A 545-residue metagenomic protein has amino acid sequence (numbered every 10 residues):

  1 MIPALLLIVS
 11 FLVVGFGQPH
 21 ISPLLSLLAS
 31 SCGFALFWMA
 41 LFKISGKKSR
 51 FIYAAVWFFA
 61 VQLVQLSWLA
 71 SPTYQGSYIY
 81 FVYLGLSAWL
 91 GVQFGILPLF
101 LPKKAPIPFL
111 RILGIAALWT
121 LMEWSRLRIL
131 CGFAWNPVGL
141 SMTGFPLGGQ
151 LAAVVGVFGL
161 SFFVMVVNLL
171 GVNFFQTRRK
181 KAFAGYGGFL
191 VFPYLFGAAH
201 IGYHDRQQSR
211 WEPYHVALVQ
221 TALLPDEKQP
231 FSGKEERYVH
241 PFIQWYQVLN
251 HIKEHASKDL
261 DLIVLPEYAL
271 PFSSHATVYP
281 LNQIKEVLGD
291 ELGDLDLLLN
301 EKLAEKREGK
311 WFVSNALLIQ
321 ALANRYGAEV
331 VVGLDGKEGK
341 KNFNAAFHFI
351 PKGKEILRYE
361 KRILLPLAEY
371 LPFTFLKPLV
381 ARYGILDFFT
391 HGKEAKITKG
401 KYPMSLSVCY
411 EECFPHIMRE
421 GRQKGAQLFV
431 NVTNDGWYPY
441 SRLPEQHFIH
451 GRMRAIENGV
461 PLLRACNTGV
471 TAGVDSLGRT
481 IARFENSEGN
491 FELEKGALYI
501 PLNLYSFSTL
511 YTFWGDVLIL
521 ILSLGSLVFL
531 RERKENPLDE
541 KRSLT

Functional and structural regions predicted by a protein language model:
M1-D205, P439-Y440, R454, C466-T468 (+4 more regions): Membrane-embedded alpha-helical bundles of multi-pass enzymes that act on lipidic or dolichyl-linked glycan substrates
S22-L36, V61-W68, Q220, L260-N282 (+1 more regions): Short, conserved active-site loops that position catalytic residues or coordinate cofactors/metal ions across diverse
L97, W245-K253, A316, F414-P415 (+1 more regions): Short, hydrophobic/amphipathic alpha-helical packing segments that form internal helix faces or helix-helix interfaces
K103, N250-E254, E420: A generic secondary-structure signal
G132, R210, K340-N342: Short glycine/proline-enriched turns and hinge-like loops at secondary-structure junctions
M142, Q220-L223, I350, L504-S506: Non-catalytic surface loops within mature trypsin-like serine protease
G144-P146, F189-L265, F272-D296, N300 (+2 more regions): Membrane-interface segments at or immediately adjacent to transmembrane helices that form the boundary between
L265-T545: Solvent-exposed soluble domains appended to multi-pass membrane proteins
